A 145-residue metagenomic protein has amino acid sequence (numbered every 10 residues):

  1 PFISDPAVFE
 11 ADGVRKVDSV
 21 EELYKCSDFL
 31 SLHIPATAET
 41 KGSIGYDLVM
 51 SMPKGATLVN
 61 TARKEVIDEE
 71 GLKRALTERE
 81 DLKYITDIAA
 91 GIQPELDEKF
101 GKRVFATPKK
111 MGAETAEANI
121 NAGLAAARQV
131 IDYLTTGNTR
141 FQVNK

Functional and structural regions predicted by a protein language model:
P1-E98: Rossmann-like adenosine-cofactor binding region
K16, T77, K83, A90-K145: C-terminal helix-to-coil terminal segments
